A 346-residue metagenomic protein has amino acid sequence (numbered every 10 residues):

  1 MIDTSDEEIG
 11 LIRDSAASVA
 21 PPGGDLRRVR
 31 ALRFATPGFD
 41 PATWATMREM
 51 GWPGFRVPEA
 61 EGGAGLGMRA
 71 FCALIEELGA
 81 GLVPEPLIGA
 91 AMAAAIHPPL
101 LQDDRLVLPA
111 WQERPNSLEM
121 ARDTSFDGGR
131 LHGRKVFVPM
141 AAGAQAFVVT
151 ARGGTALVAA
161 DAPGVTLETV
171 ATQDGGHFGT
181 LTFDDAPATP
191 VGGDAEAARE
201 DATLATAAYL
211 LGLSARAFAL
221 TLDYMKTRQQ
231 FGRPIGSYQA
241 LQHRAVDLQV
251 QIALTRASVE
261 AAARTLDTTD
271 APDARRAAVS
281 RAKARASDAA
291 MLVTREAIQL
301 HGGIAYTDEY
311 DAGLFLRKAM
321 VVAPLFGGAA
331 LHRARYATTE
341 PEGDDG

Functional and structural regions predicted by a protein language model:
M1-G81, R130, E200-G346: Alpha-helical interface subdomain recognition
L82, A95-A215, A219, D223: FAD-binding core of flavoproteins
I88: RNase H-like, metal-dependent nuclease domains and their acidic two-metal-ion catalytic environment used
